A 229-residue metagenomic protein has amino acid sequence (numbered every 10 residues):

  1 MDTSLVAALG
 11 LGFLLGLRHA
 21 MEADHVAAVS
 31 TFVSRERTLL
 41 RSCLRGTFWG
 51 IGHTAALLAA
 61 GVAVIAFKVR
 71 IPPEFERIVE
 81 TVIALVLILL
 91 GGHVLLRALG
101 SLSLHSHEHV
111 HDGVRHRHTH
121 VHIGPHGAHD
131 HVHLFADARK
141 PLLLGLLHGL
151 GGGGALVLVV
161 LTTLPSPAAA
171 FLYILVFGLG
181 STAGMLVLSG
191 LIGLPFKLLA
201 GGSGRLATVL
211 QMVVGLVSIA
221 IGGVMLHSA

Functional and structural regions predicted by a protein language model:
M1-A229: Membrane metalloprotein/metal-transporter helix-bundle signature
